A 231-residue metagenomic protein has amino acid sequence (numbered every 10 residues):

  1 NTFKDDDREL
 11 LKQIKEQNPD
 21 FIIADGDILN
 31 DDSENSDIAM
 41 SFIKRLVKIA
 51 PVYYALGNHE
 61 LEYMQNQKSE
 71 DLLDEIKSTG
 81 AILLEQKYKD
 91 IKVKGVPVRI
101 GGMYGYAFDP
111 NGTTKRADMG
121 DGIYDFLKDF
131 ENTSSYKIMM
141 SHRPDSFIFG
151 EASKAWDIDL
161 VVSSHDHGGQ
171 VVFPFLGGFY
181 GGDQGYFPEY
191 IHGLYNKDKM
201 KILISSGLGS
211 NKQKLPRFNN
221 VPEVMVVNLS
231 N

Functional and structural regions predicted by a protein language model:
N1-D7, I28-D37, E60-K68, F108-D118 (+2 more regions): Acidic/histidine-rich helix-loop elements that form or flank divalent-metal/phosphate-binding sites at the catalytic
N1-L84: Membrane-embedded segments
N18-D20, K48-V52, G80, V96 (+3 more regions): Loop/turn elements at helix/coil->beta-strand transitions in domains of secreted/extracellular proteins
F21-D27, P51-N58, L84-K87, I138-H142 (+2 more regions): Active-site neighborhood of phospho(di)ester-bond hydrolases with catalytic His/Asp-centered motifs
I28-D31, N58-E62, K89-I91, G105-F108 (+3 more regions): Solvent-exposed loop/turn segments at secondary-structure junctions within structured extracellular/periplasmic domains
D74, S78-G80, V93-M140, F147-I148 (+2 more regions): Binuclear metal-dependent hydrolase catalytic cores centered on His/Asp/Glu-rich metal-binding motifs
D90-K92, G102, L194-N196, V226-N228: Short, well-ordered beta-strand micro-motif
P144-M225: Conserved beta-sheet core of the metallophosphoesterase superfamily
